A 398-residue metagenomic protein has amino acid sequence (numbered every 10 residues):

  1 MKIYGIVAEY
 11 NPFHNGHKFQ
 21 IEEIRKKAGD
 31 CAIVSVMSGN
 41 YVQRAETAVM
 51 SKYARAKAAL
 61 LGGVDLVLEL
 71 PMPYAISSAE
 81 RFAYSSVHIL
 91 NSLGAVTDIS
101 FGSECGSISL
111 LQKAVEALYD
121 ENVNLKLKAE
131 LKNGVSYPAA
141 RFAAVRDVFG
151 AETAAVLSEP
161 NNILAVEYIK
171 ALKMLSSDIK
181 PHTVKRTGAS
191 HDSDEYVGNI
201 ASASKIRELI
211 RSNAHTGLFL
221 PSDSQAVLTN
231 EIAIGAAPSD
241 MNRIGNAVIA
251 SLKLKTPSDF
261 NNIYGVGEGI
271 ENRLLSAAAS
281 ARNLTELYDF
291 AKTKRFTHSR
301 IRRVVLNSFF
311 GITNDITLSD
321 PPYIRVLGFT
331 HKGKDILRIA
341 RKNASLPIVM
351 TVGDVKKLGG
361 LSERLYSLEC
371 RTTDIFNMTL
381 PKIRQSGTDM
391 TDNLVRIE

Functional and structural regions predicted by a protein language model:
M1-R55: N-terminal catalytic cores of NTP/NDP-binding nucleotidyl/phosphoryl-transfer enzymes
A8, V42-Q43, A59, P73-Y74 (+1 more regions): Short, contiguous strand/loop micro-motifs
R25, A56-L60, K170-K173, R207: Class I S-adenosyl-L-methionine
R25-K26, L60, V87, N91-S92: Non-catalytic positions within long, well-ordered alpha-helices that form the structural scaffold/packing of enzyme
K57-P71: A glycine-rich helix N-cap at a beta->alpha junction
E69-E398: Active-site cores that bind ATP or allylic diphosphates and position pyrophosphate for catalysis
